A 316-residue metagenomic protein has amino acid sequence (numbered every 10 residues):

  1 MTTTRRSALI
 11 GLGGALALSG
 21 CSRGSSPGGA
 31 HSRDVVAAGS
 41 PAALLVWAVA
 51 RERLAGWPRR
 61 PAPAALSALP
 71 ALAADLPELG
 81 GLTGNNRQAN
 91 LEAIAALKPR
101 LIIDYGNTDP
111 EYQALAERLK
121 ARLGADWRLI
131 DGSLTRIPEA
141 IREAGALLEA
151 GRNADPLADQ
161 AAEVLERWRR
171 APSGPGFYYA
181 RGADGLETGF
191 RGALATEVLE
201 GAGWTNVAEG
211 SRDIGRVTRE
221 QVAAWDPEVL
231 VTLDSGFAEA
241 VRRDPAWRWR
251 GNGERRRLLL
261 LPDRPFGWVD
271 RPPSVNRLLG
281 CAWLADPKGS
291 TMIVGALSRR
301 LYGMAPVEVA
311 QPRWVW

Functional and structural regions predicted by a protein language model:
S7-G24: N-terminal export signals
S25-D34, L101, E111-E187, W204-S211 (+2 more regions): Extracytoplasmic substrate-binding proteins
D34, A42-L97, L101-P110: A short, structured surface patch at a secondary-structure boundary
G39, G106-N107, D234-G236, P262: Short secondary-structure boundary segments
A50, R122-L123, A202, G253-E254: Short, structured coil segments at secondary-structure junctions
G56, D104, I130, E209 (+1 more regions): Short beta-strand and adjacent tight-turn residues that come in two discontinuous sequence segments and form the edges
T108-A121, T232-A246: A ligand-binding cleft/hinge motif common to bilobed small-molecule-binding domains
G189-D244: Flexible, glycine-rich surface segments
